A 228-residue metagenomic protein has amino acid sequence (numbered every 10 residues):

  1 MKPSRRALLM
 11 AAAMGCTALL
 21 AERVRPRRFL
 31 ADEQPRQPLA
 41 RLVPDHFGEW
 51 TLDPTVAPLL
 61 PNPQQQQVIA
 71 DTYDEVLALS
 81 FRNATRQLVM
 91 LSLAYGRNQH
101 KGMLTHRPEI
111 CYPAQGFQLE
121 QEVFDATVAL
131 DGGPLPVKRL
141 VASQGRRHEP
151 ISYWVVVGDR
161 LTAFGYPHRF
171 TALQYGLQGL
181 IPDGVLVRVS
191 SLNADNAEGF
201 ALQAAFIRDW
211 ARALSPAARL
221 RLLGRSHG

Functional and structural regions predicted by a protein language model:
P3-L9: N-terminal export leaders
T17-L30: Membrane-interface motif at the C-terminal end of an N-terminal transmembrane signal
R28-A40: Alpha-helical transmembrane signal-anchor/signal-peptide segments
Q37-R41, D45, H168, Y175: Flexible, active-site-adjacent loop/turn segments at secondary-structure boundaries
R41-V68: Short extracytoplasmic
A70-A205, D209-A213, A217, R221-R225: A cross-kingdom signal targeting lumenal/periplasmic-facing segments of multi-pass membrane and secretory-pathway
